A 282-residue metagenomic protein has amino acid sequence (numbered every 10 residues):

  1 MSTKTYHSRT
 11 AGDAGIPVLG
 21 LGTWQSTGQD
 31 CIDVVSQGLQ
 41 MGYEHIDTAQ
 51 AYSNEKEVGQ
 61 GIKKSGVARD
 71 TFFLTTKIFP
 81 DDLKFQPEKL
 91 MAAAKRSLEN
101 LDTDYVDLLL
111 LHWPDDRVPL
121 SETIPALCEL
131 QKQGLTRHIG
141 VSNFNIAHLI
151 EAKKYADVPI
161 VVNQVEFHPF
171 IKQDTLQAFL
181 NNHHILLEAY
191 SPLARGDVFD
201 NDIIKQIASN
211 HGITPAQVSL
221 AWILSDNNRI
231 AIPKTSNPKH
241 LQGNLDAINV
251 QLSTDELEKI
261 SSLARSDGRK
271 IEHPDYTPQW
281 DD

Functional and structural regions predicted by a protein language model:
M1-F72, W280-D282: N-terminal binding-site loop/beta-alpha segment at the start of enzyme catalytic domains that lines or forms
S2-S8, K56-K63, A93-R96, A147-L149 (+1 more regions): Alpha-helical scaffolding within the catalytic cores of extracellular/periplasmic polymer-degrading hydrolases
D13, K89-L110, E129-Q133, I185: CE4/NodB-like, metal-dependent polysaccharide N-deacetylase domain that modifies extracellular/periplasmic N-acetylated
S26-Q29, D47-E57, D81-P87, D116-P119 (+2 more regions): Acidic-and-aromatic substrate-binding clefts and catalytic sites of carbohydrate-active enzymes
T27-G38, F85-L101, L149, I171-K172: Short, acidic/polar
H45, Y105-L108, H138, V162: Residues at the N-termini of beta-strands
R69-L83, L108-H112, N143, F167: A short, structured active-site edge motif that brings together acidic residues
P114-D282: Beta/alpha (TIM)-barrel catalytic core signal, keyed to glycine-rich beta->alpha loops juxtaposed to Asp/Glu that bind
